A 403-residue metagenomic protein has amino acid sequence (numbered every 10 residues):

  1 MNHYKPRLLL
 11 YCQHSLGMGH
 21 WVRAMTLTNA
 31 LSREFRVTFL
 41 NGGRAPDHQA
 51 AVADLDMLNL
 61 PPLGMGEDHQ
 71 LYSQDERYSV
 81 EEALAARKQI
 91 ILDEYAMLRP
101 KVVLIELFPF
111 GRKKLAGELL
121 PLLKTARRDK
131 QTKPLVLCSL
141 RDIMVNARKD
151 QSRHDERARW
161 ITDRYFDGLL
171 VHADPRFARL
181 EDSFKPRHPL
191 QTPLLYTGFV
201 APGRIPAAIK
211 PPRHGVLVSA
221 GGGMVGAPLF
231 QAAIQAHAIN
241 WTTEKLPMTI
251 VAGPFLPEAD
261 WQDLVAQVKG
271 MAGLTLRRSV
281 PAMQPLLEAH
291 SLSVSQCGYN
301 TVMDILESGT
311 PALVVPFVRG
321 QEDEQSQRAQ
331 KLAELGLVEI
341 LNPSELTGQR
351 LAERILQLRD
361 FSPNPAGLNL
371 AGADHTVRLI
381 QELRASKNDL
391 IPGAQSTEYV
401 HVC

Functional and structural regions predicted by a protein language model:
H3-L9, H14, A30-E82, A86-K88 (+2 more regions): Conserved nucleotide-sugar phosphate-binding/catalytic loop shared by glycosyltransferases and other
M18, R44, A282-S326: A donor-sugar binding/catalytic signature common to diverse glycosyltransferases and related nucleotide-sugar
H20-L31: Short amphipathic alpha-helix
T28, F184, F199-L292, S326 (+1 more regions): Donor-nucleotide binding loops and adjacent catalytic segments primarily of GT-B fold Leloir glycosyltransferases
L92-D163: Conserved nucleotide-sugar donor-interacting segment of glycosyltransferase catalytic cores, predominantly GT-B
S139-P228, G253-E258: A nucleotide-sugar donor-handling region in carbohydrate enzymes
G320-R354: Change "using UDP/GDP/dTDP sugars" to "using nucleotide sugars
E353-C403: C-terminal amphipathic helix plus adjacent low-complexity, charged tail appended to glycosyltransferase catalytic
